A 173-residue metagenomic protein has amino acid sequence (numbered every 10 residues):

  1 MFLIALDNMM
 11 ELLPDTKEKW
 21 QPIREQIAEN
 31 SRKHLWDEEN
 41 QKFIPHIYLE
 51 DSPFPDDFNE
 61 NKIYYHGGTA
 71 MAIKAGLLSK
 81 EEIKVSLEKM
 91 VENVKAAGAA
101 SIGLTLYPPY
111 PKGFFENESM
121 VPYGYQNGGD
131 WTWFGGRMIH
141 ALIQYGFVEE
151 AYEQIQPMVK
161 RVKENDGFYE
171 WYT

Functional and structural regions predicted by a protein language model:
M1-F114, Q156, K160-T173: Catalytic cores of carbohydrate-active enzymes
F114-A151: C-terminal substrate/ligand-recognition segments
